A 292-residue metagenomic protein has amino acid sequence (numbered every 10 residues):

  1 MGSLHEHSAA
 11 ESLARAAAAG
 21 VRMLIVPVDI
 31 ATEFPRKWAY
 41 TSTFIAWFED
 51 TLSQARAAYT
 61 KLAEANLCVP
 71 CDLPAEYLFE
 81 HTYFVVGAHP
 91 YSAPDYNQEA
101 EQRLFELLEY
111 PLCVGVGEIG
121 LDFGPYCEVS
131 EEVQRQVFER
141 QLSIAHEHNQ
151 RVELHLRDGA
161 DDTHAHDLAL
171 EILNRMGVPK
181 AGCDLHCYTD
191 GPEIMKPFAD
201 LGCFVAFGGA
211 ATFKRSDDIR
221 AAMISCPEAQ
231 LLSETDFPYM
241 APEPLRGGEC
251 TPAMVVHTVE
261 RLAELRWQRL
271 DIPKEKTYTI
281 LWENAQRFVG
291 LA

Functional and structural regions predicted by a protein language model:
M1-A292: Mid-domain alpha/beta scaffold segments of enzyme catalytic cores
